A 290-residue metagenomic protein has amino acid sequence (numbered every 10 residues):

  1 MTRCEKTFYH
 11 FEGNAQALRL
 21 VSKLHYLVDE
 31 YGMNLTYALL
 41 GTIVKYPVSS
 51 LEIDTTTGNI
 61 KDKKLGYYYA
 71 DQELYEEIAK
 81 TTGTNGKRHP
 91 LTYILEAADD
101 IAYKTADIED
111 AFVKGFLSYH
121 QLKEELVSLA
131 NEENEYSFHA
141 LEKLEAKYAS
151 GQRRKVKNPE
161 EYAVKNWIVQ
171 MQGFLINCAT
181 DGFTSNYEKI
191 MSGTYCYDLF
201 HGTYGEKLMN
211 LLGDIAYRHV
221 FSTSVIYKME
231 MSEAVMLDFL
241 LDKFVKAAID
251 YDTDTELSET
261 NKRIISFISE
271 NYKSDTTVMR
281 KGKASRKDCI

Functional and structural regions predicted by a protein language model:
M1-K165: Sequence-structural signature of the catalytic-core scaffold of metal-dependent phosphohydrolases that act on
T2, F8-N14, D254-K262, T276-C289: Non-catalytic regulatory/linker segments of enzymes
G13, I168, Q172, M229 (+2 more regions): Hydrophobic (often cysteine-bearing) scaffold residues that line and stabilize catalytic clefts of nucleotide/cofactor
T84, E230, A248, K281-C289: Non-transmembrane, aqueous-exposed alpha-helical and coiled segments at domain scale
Y93, A97-D100, M171, L175-C178 (+4 more regions): Charged, amphipathic alpha-helical oligomerization/scaffolding segments
N134-H139, S266, K273-V278: Extended charged low-complexity segments that act as oligomerization/scaffolding linkers
K143-H201, N210, S222: Long, amphipathic alpha-helical stalk/connector segments used for oligomerization, subunit docking, or mechanical
T184-D275: Substrate-recognition/cap regions that form aromatic- and gly/pro-loop-enriched pockets for small-molecule ligands
